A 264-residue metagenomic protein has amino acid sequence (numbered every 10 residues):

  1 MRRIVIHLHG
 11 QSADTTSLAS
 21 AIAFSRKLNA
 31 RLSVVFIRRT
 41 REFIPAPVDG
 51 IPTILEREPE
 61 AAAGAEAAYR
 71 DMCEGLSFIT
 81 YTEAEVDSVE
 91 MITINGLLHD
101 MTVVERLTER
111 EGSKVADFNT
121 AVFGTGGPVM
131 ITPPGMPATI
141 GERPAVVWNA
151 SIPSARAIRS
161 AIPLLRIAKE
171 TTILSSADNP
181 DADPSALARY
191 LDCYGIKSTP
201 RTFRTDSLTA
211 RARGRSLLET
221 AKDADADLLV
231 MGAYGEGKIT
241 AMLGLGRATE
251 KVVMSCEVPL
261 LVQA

Functional and structural regions predicted by a protein language model:
M1-P52, G124-G127, P134-M136, I140-S207 (+1 more regions): Small/aliphatic-rich secondary-structure junction motif
I6, V104-E105, V146, M231: Redox-cofactor binding/interface segments in oxidoreductases and associated redox assembly factors
S17, A116-F118, A157, R247-T249: Conserved sugar-transfer catalytic core signal across GT-A, GT-B, and GT-C glycosyltransferases
F36, R106, G232-Y234, A264: Short secondary-structure boundary segments
P52-G64: A short acidic, glycine-rich active-site loop that binds or catalyzes chemistry on phosphate/adenosine moieties
D71-T102, E109, I196-L229, Y234-L243 (+2 more regions): Structural beta-alpha unit
I92-P134: Helix-enriched interaction subdomains in cytosolic or periplasmic regions, typified by TIR/SEFIR signaling/NADase cores
A138, V253-A264: Short, flexible loop segments at boundaries between secondary-structure elements
